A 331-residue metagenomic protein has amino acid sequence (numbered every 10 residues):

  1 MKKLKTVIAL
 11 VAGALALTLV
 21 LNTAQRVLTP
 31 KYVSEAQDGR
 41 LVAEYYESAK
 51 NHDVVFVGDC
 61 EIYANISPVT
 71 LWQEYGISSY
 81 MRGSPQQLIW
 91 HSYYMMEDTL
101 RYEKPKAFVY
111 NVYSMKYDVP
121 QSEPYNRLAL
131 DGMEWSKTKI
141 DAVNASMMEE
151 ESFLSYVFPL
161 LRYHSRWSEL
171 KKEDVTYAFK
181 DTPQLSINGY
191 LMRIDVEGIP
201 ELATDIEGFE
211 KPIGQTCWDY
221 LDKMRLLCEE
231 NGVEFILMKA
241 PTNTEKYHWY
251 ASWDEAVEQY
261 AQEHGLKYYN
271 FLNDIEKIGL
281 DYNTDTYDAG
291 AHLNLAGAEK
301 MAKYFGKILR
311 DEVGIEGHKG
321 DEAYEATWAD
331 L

Functional and structural regions predicted by a protein language model:
K5-R26: Hydrophobic membrane-insertion alpha-helices, especially the h-region of bacterial N-terminal signal peptides
V27-E47: Alpha-helical transmembrane signal-anchor/signal-peptide segments
V57, E61-V143: Membrane-embedded segments
I66, T70, H91-Y94, A142 (+9 more regions): Extracytoplasmic/secreted proteins, especially bacterial periplasmic and envelope-associated proteins
M81-P85, I213, G290: Acidic/histidine-rich helix-loop elements that form or flank divalent-metal/phosphate-binding sites at the catalytic
A107-V119, Y177-K277: Conserved, well-ordered alpha-helix/loop/beta-strand core segments that scaffold catalytic motifs
Y125-N231, H318-L331: Secreted/periplasmic serine-hydrolase-like ester/acetyl group-modifying domain
T286-W328: Histidine-centered active-site loop/cap adjacent to the catalytic His in serine esterases/O-acetyl transfer systems
